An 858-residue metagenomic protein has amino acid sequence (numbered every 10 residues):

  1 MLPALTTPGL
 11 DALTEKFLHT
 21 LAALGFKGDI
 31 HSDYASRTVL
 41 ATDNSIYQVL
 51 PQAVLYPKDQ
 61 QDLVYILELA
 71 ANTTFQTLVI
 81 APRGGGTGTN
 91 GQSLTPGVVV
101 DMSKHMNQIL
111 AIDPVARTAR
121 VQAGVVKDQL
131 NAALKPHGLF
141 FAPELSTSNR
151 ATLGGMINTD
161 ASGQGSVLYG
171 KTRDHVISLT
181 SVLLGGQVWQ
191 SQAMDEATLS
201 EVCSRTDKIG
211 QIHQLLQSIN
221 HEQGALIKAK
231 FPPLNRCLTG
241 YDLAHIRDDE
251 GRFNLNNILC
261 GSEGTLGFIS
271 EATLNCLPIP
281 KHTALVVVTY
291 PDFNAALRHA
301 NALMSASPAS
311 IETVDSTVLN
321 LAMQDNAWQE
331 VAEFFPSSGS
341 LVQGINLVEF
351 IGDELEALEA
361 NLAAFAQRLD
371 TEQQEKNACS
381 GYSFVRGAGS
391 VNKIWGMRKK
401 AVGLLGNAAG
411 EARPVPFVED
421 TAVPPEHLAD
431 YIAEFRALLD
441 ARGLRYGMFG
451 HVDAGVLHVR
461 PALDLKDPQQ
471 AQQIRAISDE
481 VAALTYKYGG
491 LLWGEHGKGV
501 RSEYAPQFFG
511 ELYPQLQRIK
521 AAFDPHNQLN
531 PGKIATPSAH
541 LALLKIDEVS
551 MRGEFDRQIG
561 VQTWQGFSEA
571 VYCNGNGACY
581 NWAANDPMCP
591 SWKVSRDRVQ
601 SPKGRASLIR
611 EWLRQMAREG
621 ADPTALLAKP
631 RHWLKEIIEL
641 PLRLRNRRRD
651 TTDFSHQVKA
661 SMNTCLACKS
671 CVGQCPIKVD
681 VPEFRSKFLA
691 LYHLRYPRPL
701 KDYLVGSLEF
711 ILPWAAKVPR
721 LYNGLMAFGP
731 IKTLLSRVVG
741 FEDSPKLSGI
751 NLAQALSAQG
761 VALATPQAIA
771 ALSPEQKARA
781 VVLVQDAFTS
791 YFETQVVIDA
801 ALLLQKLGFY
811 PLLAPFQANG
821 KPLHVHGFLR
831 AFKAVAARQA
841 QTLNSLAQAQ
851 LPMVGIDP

Functional and structural regions predicted by a protein language model:
M1-A71, F75, G85-R117, S146 (+6 more regions): N-terminal flexible segment immediately upstream of the FAD-binding catalytic core in FAD-dependent oxidoreductases
L5-P8, G28-Y34, Q76-V79, A142-E144 (+10 more regions): Flexible, glycine/charged-enriched surface loops at secondary-structure junctions
L21, I46-Q76, I80, V98 (+7 more regions): N-terminal glycine-rich flavin-associated loop
N131-L134, F141, T421, P425-G443 (+6 more regions): Iron-sulfur-associated redox domains of electron-transfer enzymes in respiratory and anaerobic energy metabolism
M156-N158, S162-R247, R252-Q324, W328 (+3 more regions): Mobile "lid/hinge" segments at catalytic clefts and subdomain interfaces of large enzymes
A272, S305-A412, G450, V594-S595 (+4 more regions): Terminal amphipathic helices with adjacent charged low-complexity linkers/tails
A408-A412, L634-Q817, L823-P858: Iron-sulfur-cluster electron-transfer modules
A412, K487-L492, G497-S661, E683-F684 (+3 more regions): Ferredoxin-type iron-sulfur electron-transfer modules and their immediate structural context
